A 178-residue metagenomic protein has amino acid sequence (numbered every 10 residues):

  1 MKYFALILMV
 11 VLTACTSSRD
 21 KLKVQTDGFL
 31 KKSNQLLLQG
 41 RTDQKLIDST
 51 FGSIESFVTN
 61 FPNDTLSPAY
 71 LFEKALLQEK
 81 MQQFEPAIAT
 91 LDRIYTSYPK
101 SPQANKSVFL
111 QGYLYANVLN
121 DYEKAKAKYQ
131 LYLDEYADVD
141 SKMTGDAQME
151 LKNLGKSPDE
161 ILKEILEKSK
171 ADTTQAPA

Functional and structural regions predicted by a protein language model:
V11-A14: C-terminal motif of bacterial Sec signal peptides marking the signal peptidase cleavage site
Q44, M81, V118-L119, P158: Structural motif corresponding to the intra-repeat A-B loop/turn of tetratricopeptide repeats
F57-S67, S97-A104, L119, L133-A147 (+1 more regions): Short solvent-exposed coil/turn linkers within tandem alpha-helical repeat scaffolds
L131-A178: Terminal, low-structured helical/coil segments at or just beyond the last alpha-helical repeat
